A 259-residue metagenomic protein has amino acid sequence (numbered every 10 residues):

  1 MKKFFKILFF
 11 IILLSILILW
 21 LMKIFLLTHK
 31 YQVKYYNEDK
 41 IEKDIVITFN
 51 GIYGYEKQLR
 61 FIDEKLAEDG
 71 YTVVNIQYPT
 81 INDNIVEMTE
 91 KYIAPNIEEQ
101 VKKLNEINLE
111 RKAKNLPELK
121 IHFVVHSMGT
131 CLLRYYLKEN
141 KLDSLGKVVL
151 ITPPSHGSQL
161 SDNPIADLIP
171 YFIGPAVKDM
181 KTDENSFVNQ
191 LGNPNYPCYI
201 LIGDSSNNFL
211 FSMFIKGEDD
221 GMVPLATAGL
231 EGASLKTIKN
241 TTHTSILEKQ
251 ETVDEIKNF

Functional and structural regions predicted by a protein language model:
M1-L17: N-terminal Sec-pathway targeting helices
I16-K34: Membrane-interface motif at the C-terminal end of an N-terminal transmembrane signal
E38-I45: Proline/glycine-enriched tight loop/beta-turn segments at coil->beta junctions that connect or precede beta-strands
I45-I47, Y199: Conserved beta-strand elements of the Class I
I47-N50, K57, L66, V73-I76 (+1 more regions): Serine-dependent carboxylesterase/thioesterase catalytic core of lipase-like alpha/beta-hydrolase/SGNH enzymes
Y55-F61: The serine-hydrolase catalytic nucleophile loop
Q77-V86: Short beta->alpha junction loops
A94, K138-F259: Helical cap/lid subdomain of alpha/beta-hydrolase-fold lipid enzymes that gates access to the catalytic pocket
